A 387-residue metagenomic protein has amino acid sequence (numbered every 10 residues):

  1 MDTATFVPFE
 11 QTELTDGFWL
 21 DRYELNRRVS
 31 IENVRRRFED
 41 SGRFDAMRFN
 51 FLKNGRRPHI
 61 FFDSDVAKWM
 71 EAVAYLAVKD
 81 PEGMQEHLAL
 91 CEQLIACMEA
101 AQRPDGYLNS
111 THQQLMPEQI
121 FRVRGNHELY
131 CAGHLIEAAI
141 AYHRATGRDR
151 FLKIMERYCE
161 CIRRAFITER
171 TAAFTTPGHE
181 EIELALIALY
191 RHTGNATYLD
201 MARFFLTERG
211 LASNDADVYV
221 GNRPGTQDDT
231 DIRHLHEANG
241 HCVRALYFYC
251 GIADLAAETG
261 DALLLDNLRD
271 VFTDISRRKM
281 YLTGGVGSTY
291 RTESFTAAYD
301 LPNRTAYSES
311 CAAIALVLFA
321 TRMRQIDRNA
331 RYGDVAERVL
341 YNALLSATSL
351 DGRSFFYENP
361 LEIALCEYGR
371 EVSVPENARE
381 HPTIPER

Functional and structural regions predicted by a protein language model:
M1-R387: Glycan-recognition and catalytic cores of secretory/periplasmic carbohydrate-active enzymes
